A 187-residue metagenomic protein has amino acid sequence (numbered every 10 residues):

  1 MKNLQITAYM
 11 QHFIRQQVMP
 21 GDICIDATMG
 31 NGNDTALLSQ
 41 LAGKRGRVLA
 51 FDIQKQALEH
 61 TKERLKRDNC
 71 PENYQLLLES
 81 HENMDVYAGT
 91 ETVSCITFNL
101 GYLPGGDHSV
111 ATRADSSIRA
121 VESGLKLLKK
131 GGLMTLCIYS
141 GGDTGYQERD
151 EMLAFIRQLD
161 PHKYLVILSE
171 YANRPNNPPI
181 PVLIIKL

Functional and structural regions predicted by a protein language model:
M1-D22, A36, Q40: S-adenosyl-L-methionine
M19, A42-G43, L128-K130: Helix-to-beta-strand junctions that scaffold the AdoMet/dcAdoMet cofactor pocket in Class I SAM-dependent enzymes
T28, A120, L127, G131-I138: Conserved beta-strand signature within the Rossmann-like core of class I S-adenosyl-L-methionine
N31-R45: Conserved SAM-binding loop of SAM-dependent methyltransferases across substrates and taxa, primarily the Class I
R47-D52: Conserved SAM-binding motif I beta-strand of class I
L58-E91: S-adenosyl-L-methionine
F98-A120: Mobile active-site "lid"/loop adjacent to the S-adenosyl-L-methionine
E148-L187: Class I S-adenosyl-L-methionine
